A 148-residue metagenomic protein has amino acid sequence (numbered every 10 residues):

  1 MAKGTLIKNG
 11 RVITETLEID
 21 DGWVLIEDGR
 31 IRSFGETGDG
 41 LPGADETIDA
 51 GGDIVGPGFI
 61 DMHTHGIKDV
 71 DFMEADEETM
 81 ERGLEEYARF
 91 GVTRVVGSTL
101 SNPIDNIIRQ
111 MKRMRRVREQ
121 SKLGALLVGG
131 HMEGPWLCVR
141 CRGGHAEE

Functional and structural regions predicted by a protein language model:
M1, E27-D28, R32, G43 (+4 more regions): Replace "anionic and nucleotidyl ligands
M1-L6, V12-G56: Histidine-rich, glycine-flanked metal-binding segment
L6, G43, G91-R94, L126: Short loop/turn motifs at secondary-structure junctions
V12, V55, T99, W136-L137: Hydrophobic pocket-lining residues within nucleotide cofactor-binding pockets
A50-R109: Metal-associated gating/positioning segment near the N- to mid-region
M73, E77, P103-E148: Histidine/acidic-residue-rich, glycine-tolerant segments that coordinate divalent metal ions
